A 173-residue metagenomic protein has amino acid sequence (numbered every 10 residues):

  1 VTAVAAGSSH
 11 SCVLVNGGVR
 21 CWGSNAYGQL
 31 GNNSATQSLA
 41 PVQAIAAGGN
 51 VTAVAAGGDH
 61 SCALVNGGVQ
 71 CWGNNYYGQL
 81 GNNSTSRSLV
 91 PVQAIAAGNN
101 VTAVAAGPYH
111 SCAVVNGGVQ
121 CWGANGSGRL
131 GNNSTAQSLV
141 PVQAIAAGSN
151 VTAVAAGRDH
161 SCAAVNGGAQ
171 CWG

Functional and structural regions predicted by a protein language model:
V1, V13-V15, V19, V65 (+6 more regions): Short hydrophobic transmembrane-like helices used for membrane targeting/insertion
V1-S9, V15-N16, S149-D159, A163-G173: Low-complexity/repetitive intrinsically disordered segments
T2-V4, N32-A35, T52-A55, N82-T85 (+3 more regions): Tandem-repeat/low-complexity and Cys-motif detector
A3, V42-A46, V92-Q93, V142-A144: Short, flexible domain-boundary/linker segments around small modular repeats
S9, N16, N25, N32-N33 (+13 more regions): Asparagine/serine/threonine-enriched low-complexity, disordered tracts, especially those forming N-linked glycosylation
H10-V13, C21, H60-A63, C71 (+4 more regions): Conserved core positions of repeat-based scaffolds
R20-A40, Q70-V90, Q120-V140, G173: Short glycine/serine- and acidic-residue-enriched loop/turn motifs that recur at repeat junctions
